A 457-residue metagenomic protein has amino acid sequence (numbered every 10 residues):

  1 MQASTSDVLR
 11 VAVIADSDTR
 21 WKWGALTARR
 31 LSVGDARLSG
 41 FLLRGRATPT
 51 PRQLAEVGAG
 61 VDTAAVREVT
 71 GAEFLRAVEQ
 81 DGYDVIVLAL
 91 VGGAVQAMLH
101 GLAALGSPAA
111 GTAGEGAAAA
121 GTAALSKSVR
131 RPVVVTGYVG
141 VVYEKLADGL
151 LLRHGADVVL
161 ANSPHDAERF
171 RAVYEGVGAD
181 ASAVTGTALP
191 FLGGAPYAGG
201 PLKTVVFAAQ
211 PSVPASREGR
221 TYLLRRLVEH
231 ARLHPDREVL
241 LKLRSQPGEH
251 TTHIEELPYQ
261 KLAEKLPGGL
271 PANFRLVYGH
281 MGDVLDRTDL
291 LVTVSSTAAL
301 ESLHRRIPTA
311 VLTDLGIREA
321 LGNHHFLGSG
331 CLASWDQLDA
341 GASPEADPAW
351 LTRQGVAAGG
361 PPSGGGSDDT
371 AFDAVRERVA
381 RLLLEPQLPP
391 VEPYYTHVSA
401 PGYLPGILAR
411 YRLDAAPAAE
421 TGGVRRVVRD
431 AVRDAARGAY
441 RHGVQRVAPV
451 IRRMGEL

Functional and structural regions predicted by a protein language model:
L9-S39, R44-D180: Active-site and donor-binding regions of nucleotide-sugar-utilizing enzymes
W23, L192-K261: Conserved catalytic-core segment of nucleotide-activated headgroup transferases in glycan assembly
E68-G71, R275-D283: Conserved active-site histidine-acidic residue motif and adjacent donor-binding/catalytic loop of glycosyltransferases
H154-R220: A nucleotide-sugar donor-handling region in carbohydrate enzymes
E256-G279: Nucleotide-activated donor-binding/catalytic signature segment of Leloir-type glycosyltransferases, i.e., the conserved
Y278-L321: A donor-sugar binding/catalytic signature common to diverse glycosyltransferases and related nucleotide-sugar
P308-G360: Nucleotide-sugar donor-binding patch of glycosyltransferase catalytic domains
D339-L457: C-terminal amphipathic helix plus adjacent low-complexity, charged tail appended to glycosyltransferase catalytic
